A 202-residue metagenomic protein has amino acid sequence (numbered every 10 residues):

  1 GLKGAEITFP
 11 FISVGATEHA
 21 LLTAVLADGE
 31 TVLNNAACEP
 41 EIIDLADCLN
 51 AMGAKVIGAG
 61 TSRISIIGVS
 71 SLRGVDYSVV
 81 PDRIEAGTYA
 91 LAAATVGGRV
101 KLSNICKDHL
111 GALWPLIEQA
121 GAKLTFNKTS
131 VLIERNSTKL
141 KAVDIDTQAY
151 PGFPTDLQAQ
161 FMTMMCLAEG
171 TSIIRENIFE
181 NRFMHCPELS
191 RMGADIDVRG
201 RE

Functional and structural regions predicted by a protein language model:
G1-E202: Structural preference for solvent-exposed beta-strand-turn elements and adjacent flexible terminal/loop segments within
